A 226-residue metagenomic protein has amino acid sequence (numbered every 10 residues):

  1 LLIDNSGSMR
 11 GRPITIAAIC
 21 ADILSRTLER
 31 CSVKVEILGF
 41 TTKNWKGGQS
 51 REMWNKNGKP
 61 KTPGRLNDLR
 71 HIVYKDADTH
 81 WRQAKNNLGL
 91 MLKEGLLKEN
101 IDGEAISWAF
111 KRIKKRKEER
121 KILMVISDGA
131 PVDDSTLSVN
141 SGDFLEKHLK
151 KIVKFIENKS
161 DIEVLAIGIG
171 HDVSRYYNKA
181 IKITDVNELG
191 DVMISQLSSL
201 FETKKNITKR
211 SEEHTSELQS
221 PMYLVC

Functional and structural regions predicted by a protein language model:
L1-S211, S216: Acidic, glycine-rich A-domain
E212-C226: Single conserved hydrophobic/aromatic residue that forms the stacking wall/gate of nucleotide- or nucleobase-binding
